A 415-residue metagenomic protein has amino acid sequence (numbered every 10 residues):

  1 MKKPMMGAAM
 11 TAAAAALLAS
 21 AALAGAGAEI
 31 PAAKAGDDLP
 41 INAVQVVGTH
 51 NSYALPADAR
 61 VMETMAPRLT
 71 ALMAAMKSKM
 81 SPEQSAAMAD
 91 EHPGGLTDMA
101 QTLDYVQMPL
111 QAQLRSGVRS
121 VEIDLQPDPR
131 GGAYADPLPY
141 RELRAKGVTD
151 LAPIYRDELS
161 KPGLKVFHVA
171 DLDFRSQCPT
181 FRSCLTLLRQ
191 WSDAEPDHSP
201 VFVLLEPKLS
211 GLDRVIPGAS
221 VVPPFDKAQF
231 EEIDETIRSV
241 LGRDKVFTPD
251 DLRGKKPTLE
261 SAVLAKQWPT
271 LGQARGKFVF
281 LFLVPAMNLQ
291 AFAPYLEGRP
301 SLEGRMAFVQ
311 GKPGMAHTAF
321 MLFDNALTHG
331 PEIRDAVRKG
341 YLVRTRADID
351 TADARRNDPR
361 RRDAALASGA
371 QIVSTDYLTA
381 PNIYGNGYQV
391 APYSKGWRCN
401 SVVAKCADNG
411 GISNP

Functional and structural regions predicted by a protein language model:
M1-P4: Positively charged n-region of N-terminal signal peptides that target proteins for export
A9-A21: Bacterial N-terminal signal peptides
A24-P415: Catalytic cores of phosphodiester-bond hydrolases, prominently lipid phosphodiesterases
